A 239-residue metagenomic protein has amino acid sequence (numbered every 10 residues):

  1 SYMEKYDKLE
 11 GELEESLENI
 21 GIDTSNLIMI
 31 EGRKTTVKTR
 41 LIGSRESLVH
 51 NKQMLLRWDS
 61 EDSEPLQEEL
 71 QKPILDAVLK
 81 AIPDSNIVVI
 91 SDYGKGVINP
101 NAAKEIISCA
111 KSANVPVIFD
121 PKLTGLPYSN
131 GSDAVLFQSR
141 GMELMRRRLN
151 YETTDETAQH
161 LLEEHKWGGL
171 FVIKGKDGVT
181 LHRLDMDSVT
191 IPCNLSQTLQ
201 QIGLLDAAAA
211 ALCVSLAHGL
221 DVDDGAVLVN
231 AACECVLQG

Functional and structural regions predicted by a protein language model:
S1-V37, A231: Substrate-binding N-lobe of the ribokinase-like
S1-Y6, D92-I98: Conserved short loop/turn motifs at secondary-structure junctions
L27-R33, K38-A81: Conserved phosphate-binding/catalytic loop of the ribokinase/pfkB sugar-kinase fold
T39, V88-S91, Q138, D206 (+1 more regions): Conserved structural-core and active-site-/substrate-pathway-adjacent residues in large, well-folded domains of enzymes
R57-D59, N86-I90, I118, L136 (+1 more regions): Structural motif
P65, D84, N101-G131, R146-R148 (+1 more regions): Conserved phosphate-binding/catalytic region of the ribokinase-like
A81-V97: Short acidic, glycine-rich surface-loop motifs adjacent to enzyme active sites
S132-R140: Non-cysteine beta-strand/loop elements that form the S-adenosyl-L-methionine
